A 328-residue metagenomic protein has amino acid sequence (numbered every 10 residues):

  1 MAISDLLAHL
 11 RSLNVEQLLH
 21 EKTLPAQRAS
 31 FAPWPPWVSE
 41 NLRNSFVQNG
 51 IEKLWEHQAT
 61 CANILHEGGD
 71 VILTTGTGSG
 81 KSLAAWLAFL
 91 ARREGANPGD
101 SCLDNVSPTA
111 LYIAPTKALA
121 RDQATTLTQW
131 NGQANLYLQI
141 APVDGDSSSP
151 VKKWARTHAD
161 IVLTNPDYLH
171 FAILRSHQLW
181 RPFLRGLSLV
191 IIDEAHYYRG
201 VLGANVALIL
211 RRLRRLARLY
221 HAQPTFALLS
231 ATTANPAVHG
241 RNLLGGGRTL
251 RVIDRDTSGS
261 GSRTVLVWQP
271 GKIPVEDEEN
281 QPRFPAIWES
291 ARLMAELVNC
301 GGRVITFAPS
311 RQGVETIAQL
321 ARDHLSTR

Functional and structural regions predicted by a protein language model:
M1-A59, G69-D70, L138: Helicase-associated low-complexity/disordered flanking segments
Q58, T74-S79, E194-L202, I209-H239: Conserved helicase ATPase motor motifs in RecA-like P-loop NTPase domains
N63-E67, S82-D104, R211-R215: Walker A/P-loop NTP-binding motif
L90-D122, R218-A222: Conserved SF1/SF2 helicase motif Ia
T109-Q123, M294-H324: Conserved strand-helix element at the start of the C-terminal RecA-like helicase core
L119-P142, N242-R248, L325: Conserved helix-turn-beta segment of the N-terminal RecA-like "Helicase ATP-binding" lobe in SF1/SF2 helicases
G145-S188: Conserved helix/coil segment N-terminal to the catalytic DExD/H
T225-L229, T233, A237-V314: Conserved interdomain linker/interface between the two RecA-like ATPase lobes of SF2 helicase motors
